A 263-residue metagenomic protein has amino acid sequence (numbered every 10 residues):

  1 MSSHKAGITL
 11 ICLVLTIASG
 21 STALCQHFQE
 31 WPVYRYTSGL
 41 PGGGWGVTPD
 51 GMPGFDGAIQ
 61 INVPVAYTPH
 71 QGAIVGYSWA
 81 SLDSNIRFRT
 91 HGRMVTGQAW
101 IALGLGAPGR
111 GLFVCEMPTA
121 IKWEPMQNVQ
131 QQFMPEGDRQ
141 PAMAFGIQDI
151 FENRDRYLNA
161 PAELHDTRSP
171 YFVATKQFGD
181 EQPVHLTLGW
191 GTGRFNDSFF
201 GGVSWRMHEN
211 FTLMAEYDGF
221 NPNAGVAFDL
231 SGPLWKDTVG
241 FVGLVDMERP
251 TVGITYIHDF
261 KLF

Functional and structural regions predicted by a protein language model:
M1-L10: Bacterial N-terminal signal peptides that target proteins for export
T9-A18: Bacterial N-terminal signal peptides
L24-L158, D166, P170, F178-Q182 (+1 more regions): Transmembrane beta-barrel domains of Gram-negative outer membranes and organellar outer membranes
Y77-W79, C115-M117, M143-D149, L188-T192 (+2 more regions): Transmembrane beta-barrel strands of outer-membrane/channel proteins
R110-L112, A142, P183-H185, T212 (+2 more regions): Membrane-spanning beta-strand positions in outer-membrane beta-barrel proteins
N153-D218: Detector for outer-membrane/organellar transmembrane beta-barrel domains, recognizing the amphipathic beta-strand
S204-W205, M214-G232, D237: Contiguous ligand/interfacial binding patches
A224-F228, V245-F263: Outer-membrane beta-barrel "beta-signal"
